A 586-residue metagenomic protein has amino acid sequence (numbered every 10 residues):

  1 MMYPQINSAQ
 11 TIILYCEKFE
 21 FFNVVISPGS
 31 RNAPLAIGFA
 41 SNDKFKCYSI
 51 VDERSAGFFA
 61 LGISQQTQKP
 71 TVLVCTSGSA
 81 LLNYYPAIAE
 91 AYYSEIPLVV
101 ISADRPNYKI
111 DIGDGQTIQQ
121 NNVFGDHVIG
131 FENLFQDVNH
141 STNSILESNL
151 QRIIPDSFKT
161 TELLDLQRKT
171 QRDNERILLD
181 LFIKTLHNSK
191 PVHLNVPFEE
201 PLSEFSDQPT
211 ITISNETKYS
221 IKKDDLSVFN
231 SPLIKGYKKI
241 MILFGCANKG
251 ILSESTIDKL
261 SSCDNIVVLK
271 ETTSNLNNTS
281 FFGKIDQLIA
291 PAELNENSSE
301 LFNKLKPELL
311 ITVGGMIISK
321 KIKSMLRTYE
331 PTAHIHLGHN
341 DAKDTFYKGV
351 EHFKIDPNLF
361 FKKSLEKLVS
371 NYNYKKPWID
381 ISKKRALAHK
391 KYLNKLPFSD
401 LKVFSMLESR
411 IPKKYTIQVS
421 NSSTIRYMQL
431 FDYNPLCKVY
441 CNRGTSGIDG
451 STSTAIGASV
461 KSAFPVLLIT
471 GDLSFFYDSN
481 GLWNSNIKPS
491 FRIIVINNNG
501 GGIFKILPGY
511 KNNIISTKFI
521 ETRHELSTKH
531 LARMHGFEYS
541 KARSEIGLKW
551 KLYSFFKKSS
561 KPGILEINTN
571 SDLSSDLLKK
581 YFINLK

Functional and structural regions predicted by a protein language model:
M2-Y3, N139-D165, S324-S423, K529 (+2 more regions): Phosphate/pyrophosphate-binding active-site segments
Y3, N149-R168, R172-Y237: Conformationally flexible catalytic loops at phosphate/diphosphate-handling active centers
P4-E90: N-terminal cofactor/phosphate-binding cores enriched in small/glycine residues, especially glycine-rich loops such as
A9-E17, S27-R31, L35-A36, I381-A463: Active-site diphosphate/adenylate-binding microenvironment
T11-F21, I63-Q68, L181-S189, V228-I240 (+5 more regions): Glycine-rich phosphate/diphosphate-binding loops that line cofactor/substrate pockets in enzymes
F22-I26, K46-Y48, Q66-R105, F302-G314 (+2 more regions): A short, small-residue-rich loop immediately preceding and capping a beta-strand
N83, F244-I335, N434-A463, F476-N480 (+1 more regions): Glycine-rich, anion-gripping cofactor-binding loops and their flanking helix/strand elements in enzyme active sites
E90, I101, Y108-G130, D137-E147 (+1 more regions): Thiamine diphosphate
